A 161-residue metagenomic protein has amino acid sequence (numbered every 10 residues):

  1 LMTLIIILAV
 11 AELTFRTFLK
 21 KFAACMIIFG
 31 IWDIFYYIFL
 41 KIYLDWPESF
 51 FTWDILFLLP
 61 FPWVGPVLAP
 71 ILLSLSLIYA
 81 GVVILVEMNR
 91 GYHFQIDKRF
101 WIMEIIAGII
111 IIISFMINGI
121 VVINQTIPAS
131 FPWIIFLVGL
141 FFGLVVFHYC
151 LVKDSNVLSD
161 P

Functional and structural regions predicted by a protein language model:
L1-I6, L58-Y79, I134-I135: Membrane-interface loop-to-helix entry segments
L8-L13, L73-Y92: Alpha-helical transmembrane segments in multipass membrane proteins, preferentially the mid-helix core
R16-I31, H93-E104: Interfacial segments of alpha-helical transmembrane regions
G30-E48: Transmembrane alpha-helix/helix-exit interface in multi-pass inner-membrane proteins
K41, D45-W46, E87-M88, S114-Q125: Juxtamembrane "helix-exit" motif on the non-cytosolic side of transmembrane helices
F51-L59, I123-I135: Non-cytosolic membrane-interface motifs at loop->transmembrane helix junctions
V83-Y92, F147-P161: Membrane-interface capping segments at transmembrane-helix boundaries
M88-G108, T126-S130: Membrane-helix boundary/juxtamembrane motif in polytopic membrane proteins
